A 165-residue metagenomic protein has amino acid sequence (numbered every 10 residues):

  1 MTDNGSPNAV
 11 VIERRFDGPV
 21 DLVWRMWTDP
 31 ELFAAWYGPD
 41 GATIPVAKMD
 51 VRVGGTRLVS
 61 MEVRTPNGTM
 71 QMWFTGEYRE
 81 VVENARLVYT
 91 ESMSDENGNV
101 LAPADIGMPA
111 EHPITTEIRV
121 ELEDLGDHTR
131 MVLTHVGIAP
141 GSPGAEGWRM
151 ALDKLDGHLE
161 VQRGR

Functional and structural regions predicted by a protein language model:
M1-I44: Hydrophobic ligand-binding cavity/cleft-lining segments
N4-S6, V51, G68-M72, A110-I114 (+2 more regions): A generic structural micro-feature
P7-E13, V20, T56, W73 (+3 more regions): Intrinsic-disorder/low-complexity, polar/charged segments enriched in Ser/Thr/Lys/Arg/Asp/Glu/Gln
V11, E31-W73, E77, R165: Short beta-edge strand/loop motif at the mouth of beta-sheet-based domains
R15-D17, D50, R79-V82, E121-D124: Well-ordered beta-strand positions
V23, F33, R57, Y78 (+4 more regions): Hydrophobic pocket/interface hotspot
E80, V88-R149: Beta-strand/loop substructures that line and gate deep hydrophobic ligand-binding cavities in soluble
L152, D156-R163: Short amphipathic alpha-helical signal-transduction/dimerization elements
